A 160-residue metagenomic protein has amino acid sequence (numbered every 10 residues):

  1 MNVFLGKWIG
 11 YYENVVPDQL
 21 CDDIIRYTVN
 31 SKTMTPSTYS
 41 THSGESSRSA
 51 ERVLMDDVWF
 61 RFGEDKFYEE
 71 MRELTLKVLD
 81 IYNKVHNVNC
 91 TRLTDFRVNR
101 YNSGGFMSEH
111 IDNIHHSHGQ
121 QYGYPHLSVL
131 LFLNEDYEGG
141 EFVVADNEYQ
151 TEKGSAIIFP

Functional and structural regions predicted by a protein language model:
M1-L93: Non-heme Fe(II)/2-oxoglutarate
Y68-P160: Catalytic core of non-heme Fe(II) oxygenases with the double-stranded beta-helix
